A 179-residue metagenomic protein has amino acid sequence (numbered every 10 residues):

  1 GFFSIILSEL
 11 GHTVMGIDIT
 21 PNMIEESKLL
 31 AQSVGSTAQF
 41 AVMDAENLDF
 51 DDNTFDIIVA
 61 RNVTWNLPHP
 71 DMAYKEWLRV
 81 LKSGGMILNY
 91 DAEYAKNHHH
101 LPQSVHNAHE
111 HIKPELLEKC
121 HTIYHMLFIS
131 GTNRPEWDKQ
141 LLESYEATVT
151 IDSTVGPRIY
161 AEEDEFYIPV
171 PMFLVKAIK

Functional and structural regions predicted by a protein language model:
G1-N47: Class I SAM-dependent methyltransferase SAM/SAH-binding core
V14, I87-L88: A short hydrophobic/small-residue beta-strand
M43-I58: A short acidic, Gly/Pro-enriched loop at the edge of an enzyme's catalytic core that lines a small-molecule cofactor
D56-P70: A short SAM/SAH-binding and catalytic strip from SAM-dependent methyltransferases
D71-M86: A short glycine-rich, Lys/Arg-flanked "PGG" loop and its adjoining helix->strand segment in the class I
Y90-A161: C-terminal alpha-helical "lid/dimerization" subdomain adjacent to the S-adenosyl-L-methionine
Y145, P171-K179: C-terminal lobe and adjacent flexible extensions of AdoMet/dcAdoMet transferase-like proteins
A161-Y167: Short proline/glycine-enriched turn/loop segments at secondary-structure junctions
